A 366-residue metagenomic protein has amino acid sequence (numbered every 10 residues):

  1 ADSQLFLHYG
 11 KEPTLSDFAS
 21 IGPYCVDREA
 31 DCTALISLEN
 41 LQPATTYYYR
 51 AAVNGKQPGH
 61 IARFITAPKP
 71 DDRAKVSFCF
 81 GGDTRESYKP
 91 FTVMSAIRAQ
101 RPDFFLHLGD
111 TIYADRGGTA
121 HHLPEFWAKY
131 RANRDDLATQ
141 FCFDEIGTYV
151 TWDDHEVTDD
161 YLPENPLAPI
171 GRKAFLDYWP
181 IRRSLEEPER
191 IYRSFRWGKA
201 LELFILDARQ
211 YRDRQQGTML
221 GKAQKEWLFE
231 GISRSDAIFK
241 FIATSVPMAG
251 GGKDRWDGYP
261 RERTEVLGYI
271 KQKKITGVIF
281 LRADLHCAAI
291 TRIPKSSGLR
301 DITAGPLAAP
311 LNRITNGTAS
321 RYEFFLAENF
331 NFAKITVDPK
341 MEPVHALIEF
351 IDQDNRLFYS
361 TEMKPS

Functional and structural regions predicted by a protein language model:
A1-S366: Metal-dependent phosphoester/phosphodiester hydrolase catalytic core
